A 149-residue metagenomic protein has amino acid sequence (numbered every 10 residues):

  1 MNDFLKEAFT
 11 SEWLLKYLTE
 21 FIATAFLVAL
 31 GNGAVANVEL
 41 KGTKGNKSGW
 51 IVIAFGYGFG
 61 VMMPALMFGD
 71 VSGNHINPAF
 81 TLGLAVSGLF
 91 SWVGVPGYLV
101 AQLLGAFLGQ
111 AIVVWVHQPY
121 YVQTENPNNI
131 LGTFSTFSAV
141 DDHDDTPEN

Functional and structural regions predicted by a protein language model:
M1-N149: Membrane-interface helix-loop junctions and terminal tails of multi-pass membrane proteins
